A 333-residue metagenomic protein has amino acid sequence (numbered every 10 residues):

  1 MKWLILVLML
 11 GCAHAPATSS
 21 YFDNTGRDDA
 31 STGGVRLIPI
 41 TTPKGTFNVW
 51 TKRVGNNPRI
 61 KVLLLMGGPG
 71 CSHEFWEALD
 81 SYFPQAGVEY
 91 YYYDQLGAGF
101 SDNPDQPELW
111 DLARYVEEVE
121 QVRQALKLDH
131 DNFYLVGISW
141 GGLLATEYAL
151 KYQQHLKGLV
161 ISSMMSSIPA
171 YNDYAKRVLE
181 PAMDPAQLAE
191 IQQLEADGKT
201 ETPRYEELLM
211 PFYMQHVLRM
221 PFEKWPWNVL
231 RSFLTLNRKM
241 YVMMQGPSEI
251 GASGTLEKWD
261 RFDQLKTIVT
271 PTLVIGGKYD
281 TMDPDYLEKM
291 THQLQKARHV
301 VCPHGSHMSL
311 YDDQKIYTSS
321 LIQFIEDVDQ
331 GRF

Functional and structural regions predicted by a protein language model:
N24-N48: N-terminal cap/lid segment of alpha/beta-hydrolase-fold proteins
F47-N103: Conserved HGGG/HGGXW glycine-rich cap/lid loop of the alpha/beta-hydrolase fold
Q95-V136, W140: Active-site loop/oxyanion-hole signature of alpha/beta-hydrolase fold enzymes
D131-Y174: Conserved hydrolase catalytic core segment
L159-K199: Flexible "cap/lid" loop of the alpha/beta hydrolase fold
A186-K266, T270: Alpha/beta-hydrolase
F262-H304: Conserved loop-alpha-helix segment in the C-terminal half of the alpha/beta-hydrolase fold that carries the catalytic
A297-F333: Catalytic active-site module of serine/aspartate enzymes centered on a nucleophile-bearing elbow/loop
